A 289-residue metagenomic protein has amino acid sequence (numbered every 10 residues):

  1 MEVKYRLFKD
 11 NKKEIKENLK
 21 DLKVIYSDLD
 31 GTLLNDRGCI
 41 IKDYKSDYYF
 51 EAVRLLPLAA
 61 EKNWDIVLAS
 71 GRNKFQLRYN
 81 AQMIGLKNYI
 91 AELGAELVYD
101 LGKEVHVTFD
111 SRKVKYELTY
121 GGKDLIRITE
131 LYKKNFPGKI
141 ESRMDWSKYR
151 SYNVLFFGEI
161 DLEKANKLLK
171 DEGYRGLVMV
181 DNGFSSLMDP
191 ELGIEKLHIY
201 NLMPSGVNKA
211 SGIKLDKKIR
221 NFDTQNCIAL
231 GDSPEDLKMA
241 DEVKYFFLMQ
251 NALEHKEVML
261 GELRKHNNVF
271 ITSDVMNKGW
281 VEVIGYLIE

Functional and structural regions predicted by a protein language model:
V3-I25, L29-R78, I84: Active-site neighborhood of HAD-like aspartate-dependent phosphohydrolases
V3-K9, I15, K20, Y49 (+2 more regions): Mg2+-dependent phosphoryl-transfer enzymes with acidic/Ser/Thr/Gly-rich catalytic loops
I25-S27, Y89, A229: Residue-level marker for buried hydrophobic side chains located in beta-strands that build the well-ordered beta-sheet
D36-R37, L77-Y79, D100-L101, M239 (+1 more regions): Short glycine-/acidic-enriched loop or helix-start segments at secondary-structure transitions that form or flank
Y44, V105-I126, D181-H198, E257-K265: Charged, glycine/proline-rich intrinsically disordered loops and linkers
D47-M144: Active-site phosphate-binding/coordination module
E61-I66, K87, N153, T224-C227 (+2 more regions): Short active-site oxyanion
L131-E242: Conserved acidic, metal-coordinating active-site core of Asp-based, Mg2+-dependent phosphoryl-transfer enzymes
